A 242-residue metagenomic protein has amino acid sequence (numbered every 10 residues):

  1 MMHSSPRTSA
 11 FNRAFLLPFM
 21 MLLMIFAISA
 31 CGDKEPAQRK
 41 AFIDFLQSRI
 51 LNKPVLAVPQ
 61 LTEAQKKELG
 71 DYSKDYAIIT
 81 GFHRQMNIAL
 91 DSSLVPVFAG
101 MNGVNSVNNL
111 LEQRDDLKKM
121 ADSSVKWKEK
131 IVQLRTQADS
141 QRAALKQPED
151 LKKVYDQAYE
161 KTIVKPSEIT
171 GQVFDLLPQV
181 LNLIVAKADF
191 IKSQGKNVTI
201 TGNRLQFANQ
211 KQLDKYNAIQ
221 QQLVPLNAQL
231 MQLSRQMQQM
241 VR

Functional and structural regions predicted by a protein language model:
M1-S29: Sec-dependent bacterial lipoprotein signal peptides
S9, N52-K53, Q194-N197: Short loop/turn hinge sites at secondary-structure boundaries
C31-R114: Leu/Val/Ala/Ile-rich N-terminal alpha-helices, chiefly Sec-type signal peptides and the beginnings
Q60, K67, M101, N105-N108 (+5 more regions): Primarily heptad-repeat coiled-coil rod domains in cytosolic scaffolding/tethering proteins
Y72, Y76-I79, H83-M86, S124-W127 (+6 more regions): Amphipathic alpha-helical coiled-coil segments
F82-Q85, A89-S92, P96-A99, G103 (+7 more regions): Soluble, cytosolic/nucleoplasmic coiled-coil alpha-helices used as oligomeric scaffolds and tethers in large eukaryotic
N108-Q206: Extended amphipathic alpha-helical interaction segments
N197-R242: A cross-kingdom marker for long, charged
